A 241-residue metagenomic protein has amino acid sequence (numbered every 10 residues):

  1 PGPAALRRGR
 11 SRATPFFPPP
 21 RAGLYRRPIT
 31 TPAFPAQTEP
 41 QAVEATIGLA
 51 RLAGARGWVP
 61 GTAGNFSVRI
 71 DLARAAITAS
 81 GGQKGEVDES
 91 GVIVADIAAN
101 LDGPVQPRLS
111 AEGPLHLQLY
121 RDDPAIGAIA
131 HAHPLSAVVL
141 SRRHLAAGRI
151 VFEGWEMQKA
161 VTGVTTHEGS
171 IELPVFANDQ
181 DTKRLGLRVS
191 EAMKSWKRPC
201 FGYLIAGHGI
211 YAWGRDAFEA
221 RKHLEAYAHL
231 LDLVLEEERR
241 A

Functional and structural regions predicted by a protein language model:
P1-G23: Compositionally biased, low-complexity flexible segments
I29-A241: Glycine-rich flexible loops
